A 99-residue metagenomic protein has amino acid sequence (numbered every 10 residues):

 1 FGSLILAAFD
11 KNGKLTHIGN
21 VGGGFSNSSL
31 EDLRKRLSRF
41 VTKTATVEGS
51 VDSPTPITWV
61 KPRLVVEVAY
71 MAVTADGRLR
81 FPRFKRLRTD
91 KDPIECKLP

Functional and structural regions predicted by a protein language model:
F1-P99: Classical nucleotidyltransferase
